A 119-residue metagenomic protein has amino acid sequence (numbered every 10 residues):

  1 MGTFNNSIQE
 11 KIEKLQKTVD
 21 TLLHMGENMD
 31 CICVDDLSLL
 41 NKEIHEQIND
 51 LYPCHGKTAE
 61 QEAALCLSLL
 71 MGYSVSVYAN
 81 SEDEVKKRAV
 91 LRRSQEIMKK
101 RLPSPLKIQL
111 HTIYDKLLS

Functional and structural regions predicted by a protein language model:
N5-C31, G56-V77, S104-S119: Amphipathic alpha-helical repeat scaffolds of TPR domains
Q9-I12, Q16, H45-I48, K99: Intrinsically disordered, low-complexity regions
V19, N41-I44, Q95, Y114: Generic low-complexity, intrinsically disordered sequence content enriched in small uncharged/hydrophobic residues
C33-Q47, N80-R92: Helix-turn-helix repeat elements of alpha-solenoid scaffolds
Q47-L51, H55, S94-P105: Alpha-helical junction/boundary sensor with strong preference for TPR arrays
K87-M98, Q109, I113: A generic structural signal for ordered secondary structure
